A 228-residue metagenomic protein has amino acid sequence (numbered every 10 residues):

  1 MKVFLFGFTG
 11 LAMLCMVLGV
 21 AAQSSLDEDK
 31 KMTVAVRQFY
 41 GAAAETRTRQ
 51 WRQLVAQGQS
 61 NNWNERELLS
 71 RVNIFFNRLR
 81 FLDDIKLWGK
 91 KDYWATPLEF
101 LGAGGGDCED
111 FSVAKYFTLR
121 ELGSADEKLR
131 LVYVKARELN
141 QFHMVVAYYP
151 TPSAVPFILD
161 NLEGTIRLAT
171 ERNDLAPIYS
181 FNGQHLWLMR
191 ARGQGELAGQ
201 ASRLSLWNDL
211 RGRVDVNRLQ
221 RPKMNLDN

Functional and structural regions predicted by a protein language model:
M1-F4: Positively charged n-region of N-terminal signal peptides that target proteins for export
G7-M16: Bacterial N-terminal signal peptides
L18-N228: A structural boundary/capping signal
